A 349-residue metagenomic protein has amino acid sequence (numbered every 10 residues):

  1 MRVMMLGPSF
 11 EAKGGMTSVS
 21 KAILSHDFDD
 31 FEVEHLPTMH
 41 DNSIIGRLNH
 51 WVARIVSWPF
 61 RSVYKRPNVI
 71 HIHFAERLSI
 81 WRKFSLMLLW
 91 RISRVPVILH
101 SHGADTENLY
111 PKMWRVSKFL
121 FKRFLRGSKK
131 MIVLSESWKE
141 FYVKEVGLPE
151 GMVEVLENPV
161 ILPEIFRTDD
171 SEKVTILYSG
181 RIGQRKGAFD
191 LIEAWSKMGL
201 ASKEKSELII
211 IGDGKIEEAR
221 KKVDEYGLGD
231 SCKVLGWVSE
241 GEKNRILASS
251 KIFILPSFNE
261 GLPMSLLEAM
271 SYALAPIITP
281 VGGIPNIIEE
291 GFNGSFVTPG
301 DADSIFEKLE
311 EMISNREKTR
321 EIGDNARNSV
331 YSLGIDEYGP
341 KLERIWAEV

Functional and structural regions predicted by a protein language model:
M4, T168-S196, I209-I211: Conserved donor-binding/catalytic core segment of Leloir-type glycosyltransferases
P37-H40, S179, E207-R220, G236: Glycosyltransferase donor-sugar binding loop
L120-K122, R126-I165: Donor nucleotide-sugar binding/catalytic pocket of nucleotide-sugar-dependent glycosyltransferases
R220-V238: Nucleotide-activated donor-binding/catalytic signature segment of Leloir-type glycosyltransferases, i.e., the conserved
W237-V238, R245-S250: Short alpha-helical donor nucleotide-sugar binding micro-motif in glycosyltransferases
F258: Aromatic "clamp/platform" in nucleotide-sugar-dependent glycosyltransferases that forms part of the donor/acceptor
A275-I278: Short hydrophobic beta-strand element within catalytic cores of glycosyltransferases and related nucleotide-activated
E290-G291, S295-A302, E311-R316, Y331: Conserved acidic donor-binding segment of nucleotide-sugar-dependent glycosyltransferases
